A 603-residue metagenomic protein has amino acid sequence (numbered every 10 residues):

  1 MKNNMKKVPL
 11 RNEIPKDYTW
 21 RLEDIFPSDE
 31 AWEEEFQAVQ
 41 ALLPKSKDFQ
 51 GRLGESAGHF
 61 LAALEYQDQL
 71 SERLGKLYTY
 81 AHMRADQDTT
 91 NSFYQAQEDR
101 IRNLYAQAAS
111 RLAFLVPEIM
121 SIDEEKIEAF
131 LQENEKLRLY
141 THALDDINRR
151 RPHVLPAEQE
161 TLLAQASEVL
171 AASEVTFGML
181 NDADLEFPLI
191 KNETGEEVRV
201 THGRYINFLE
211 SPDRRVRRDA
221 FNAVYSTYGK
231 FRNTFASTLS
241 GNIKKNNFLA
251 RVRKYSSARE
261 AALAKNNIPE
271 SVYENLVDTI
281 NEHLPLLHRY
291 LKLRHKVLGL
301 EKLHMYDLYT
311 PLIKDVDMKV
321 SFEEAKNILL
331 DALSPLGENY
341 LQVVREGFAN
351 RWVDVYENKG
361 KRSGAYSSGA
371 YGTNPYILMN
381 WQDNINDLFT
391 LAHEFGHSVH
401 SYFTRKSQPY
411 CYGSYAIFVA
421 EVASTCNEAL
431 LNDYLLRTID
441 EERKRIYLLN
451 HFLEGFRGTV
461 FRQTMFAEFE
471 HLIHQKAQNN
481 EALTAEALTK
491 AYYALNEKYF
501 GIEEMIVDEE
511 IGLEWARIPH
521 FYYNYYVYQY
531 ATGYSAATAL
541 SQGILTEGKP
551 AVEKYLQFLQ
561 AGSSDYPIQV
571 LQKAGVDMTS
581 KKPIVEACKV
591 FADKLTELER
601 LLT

Functional and structural regions predicted by a protein language model:
M1-D315, K326, L601: A well-structured
E13-K16, P27, L115, I119-I122 (+11 more regions): C-terminal, non-catalytic "cap/extension" segments appended to globular domains
V116, D123, L336-Y340, Y447 (+1 more regions): A sensor for short, sequence-defined functional sites
V297-P335, L341, W352, H400 (+3 more regions): Long, K/E/R/D-enriched contiguous segments that form extended
M318-V320, G372-A392: Short pre-active-site segment immediately N-terminal to the catalytic Zn-binding motif
M318-V320, V353-T373: Catalytic zinc-binding patch centered on the HExxH motif and its immediate surroundings that defines zinc-dependent
D331-Q342, S368, H397, S401-P409 (+2 more regions): Conserved helix-loop functional segments at active or binding sites
S401-T425: Post-HEXXH active-site segment of zinc metalloproteases
